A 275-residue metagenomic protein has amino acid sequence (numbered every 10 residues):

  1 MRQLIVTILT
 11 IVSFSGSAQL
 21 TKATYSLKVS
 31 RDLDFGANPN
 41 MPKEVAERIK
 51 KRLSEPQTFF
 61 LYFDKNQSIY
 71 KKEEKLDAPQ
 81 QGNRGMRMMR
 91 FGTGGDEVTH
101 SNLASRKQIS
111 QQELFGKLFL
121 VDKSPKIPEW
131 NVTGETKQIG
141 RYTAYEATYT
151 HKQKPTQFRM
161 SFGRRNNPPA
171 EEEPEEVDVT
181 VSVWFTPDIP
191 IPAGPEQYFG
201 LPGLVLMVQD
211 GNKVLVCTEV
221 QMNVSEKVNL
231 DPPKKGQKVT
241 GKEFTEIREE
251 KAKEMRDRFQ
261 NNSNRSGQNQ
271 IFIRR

Functional and structural regions predicted by a protein language model:
M1-Y25, R274: Bacterial Sec-dependent N-terminal signal peptides
L20-R275: Extended soluble regions of mature proteins
